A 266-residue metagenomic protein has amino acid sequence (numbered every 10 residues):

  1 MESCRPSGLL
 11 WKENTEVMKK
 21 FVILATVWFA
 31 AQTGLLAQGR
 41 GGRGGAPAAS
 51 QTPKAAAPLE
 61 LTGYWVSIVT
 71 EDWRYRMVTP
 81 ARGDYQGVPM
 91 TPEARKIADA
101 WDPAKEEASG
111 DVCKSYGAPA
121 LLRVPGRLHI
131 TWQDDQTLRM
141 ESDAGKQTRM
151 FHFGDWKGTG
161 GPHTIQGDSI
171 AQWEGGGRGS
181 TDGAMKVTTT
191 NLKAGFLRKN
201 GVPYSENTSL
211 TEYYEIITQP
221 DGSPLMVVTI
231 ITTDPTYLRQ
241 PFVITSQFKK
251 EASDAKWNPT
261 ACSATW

Functional and structural regions predicted by a protein language model:
M1-V17: Short, Lys/Arg-enriched N-terminal segments with co-localized hydrophobic residues within the first ~10-30 amino acids
F21-V22, Q32-W266: PEST-like low-complexity, intrinsically disordered acidic/proline/serine-rich tracts that flank trafficking/processing
W28-F29: Repetitive helical segments and hydrophobic/amphipathic motifs
